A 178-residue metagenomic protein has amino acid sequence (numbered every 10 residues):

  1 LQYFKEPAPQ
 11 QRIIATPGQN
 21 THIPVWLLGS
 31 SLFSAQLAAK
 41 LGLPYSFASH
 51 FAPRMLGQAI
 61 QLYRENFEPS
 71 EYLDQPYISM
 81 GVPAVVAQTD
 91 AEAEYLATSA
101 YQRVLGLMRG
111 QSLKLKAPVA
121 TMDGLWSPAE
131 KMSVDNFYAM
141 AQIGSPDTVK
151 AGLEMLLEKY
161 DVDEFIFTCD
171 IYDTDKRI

Functional and structural regions predicted by a protein language model:
L1-E6, Q10-L43: Aromatic- and glycine-enriched pocket-lining scaffold segments that form the walls of small-molecule binding clefts
L1-I14, R54-D161: An alpha-helical appendage that flanks or caps ligand/catalytic pockets
V25-L28, Y45-A48, P76-P83, F165-F167: Hydrophobic faces of well-ordered beta-strands that scaffold small-molecule active sites in alpha/beta enzyme cores
S31-R54, A59-I60, R64: A conserved active-site cap/scaffold subdomain adjacent to cofactor or substrate pockets
S34-A35, A87-D90, T174-K176: Short catalytic/ligand-binding loop motif for oxyanion handling, primarily in non-cytosolic enzymes, centered on
F51, T168-R177: Glycine-rich, proline-tolerant flexible connector loops at the mouths of alpha/beta enzymes
L157, D163-D170: Conserved active-site loop/cleft motifs that coordinate metal ions or position small ligands
